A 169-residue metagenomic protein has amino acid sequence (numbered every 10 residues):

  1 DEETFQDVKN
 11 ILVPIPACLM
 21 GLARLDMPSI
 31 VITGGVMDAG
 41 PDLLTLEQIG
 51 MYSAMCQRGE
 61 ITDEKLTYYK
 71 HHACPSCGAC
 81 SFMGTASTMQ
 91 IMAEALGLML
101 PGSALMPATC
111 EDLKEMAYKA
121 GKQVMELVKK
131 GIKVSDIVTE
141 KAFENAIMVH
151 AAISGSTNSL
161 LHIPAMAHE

Functional and structural regions predicted by a protein language model:
D1-N145: Active-site cavity-forming subdomains of large catalytic enzyme subunits
S103, L160-L161: Residues at secondary-structure transition points
I147-V149: Flexible, glycine-rich loop/tail regions that form catalytic "lids" or insertion modules at the edges of active sites
L161-E169: Alpha-helical support elements that line or immediately flank enzyme active sites and cofactor-binding pockets
